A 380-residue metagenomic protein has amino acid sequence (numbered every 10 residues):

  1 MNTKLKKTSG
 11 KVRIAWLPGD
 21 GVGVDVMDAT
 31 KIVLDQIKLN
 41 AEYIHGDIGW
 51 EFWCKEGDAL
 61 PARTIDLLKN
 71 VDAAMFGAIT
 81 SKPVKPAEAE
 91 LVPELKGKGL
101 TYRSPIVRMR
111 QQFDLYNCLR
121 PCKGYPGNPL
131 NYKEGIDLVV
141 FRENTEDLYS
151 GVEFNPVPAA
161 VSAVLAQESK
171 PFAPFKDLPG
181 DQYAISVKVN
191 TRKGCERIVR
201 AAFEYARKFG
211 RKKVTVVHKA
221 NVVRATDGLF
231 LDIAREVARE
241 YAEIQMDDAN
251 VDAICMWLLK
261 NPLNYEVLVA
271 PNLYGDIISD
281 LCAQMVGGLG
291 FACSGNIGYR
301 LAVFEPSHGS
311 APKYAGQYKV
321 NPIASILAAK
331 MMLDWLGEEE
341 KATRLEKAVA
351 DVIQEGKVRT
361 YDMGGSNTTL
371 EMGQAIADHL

Functional and structural regions predicted by a protein language model:
I14-I37, S162-N250: Glycine-rich phosphate/diphosphate-binding loop of Rossmann-like nucleotide-binding domains
D20-G23, D72, F141, A202 (+5 more regions): Buried hydrophobic positions in well-ordered alpha/beta secondary-structure cores of metabolic enzymes
T30, L34, A234, S325-L333 (+1 more regions): Buried hydrophobic packing segments
N40-I65, M256-L258: N-terminal beta-loop-helix "entrance" segment that forms/cooperates in small-molecule cofactor or anionic ligand
E42, F209-H218, Y241-A249, E338-R344 (+1 more regions): Flexible, glycine/charged-enriched surface loops at secondary-structure junctions
D47-W53, T226-L268, N272-I277: Active-site rim loops that border cofactor/substrate pockets in soluble metabolic enzymes
C54-F172, A184-I185, L273: N-terminal glycine-rich phosphate/adenylate-binding segment common to multiple enzyme folds
A62, L100, M256-K357: Glycine-rich phosphate/nucleotide-binding loop
